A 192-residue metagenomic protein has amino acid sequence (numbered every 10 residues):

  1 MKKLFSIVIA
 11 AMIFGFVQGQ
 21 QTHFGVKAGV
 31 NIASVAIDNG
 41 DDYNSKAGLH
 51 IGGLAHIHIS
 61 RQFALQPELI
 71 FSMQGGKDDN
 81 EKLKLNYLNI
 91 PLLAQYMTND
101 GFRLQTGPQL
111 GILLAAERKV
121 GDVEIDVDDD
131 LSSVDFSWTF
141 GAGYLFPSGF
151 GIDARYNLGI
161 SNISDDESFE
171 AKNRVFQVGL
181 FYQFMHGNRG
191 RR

Functional and structural regions predicted by a protein language model:
M1-K27, L180: Bacterial Sec-dependent N-terminal signal peptides
Q20-T22, Y43-L49, K84-L88, V134-W138 (+1 more regions): Residues that define the transmembrane beta-barrel architecture of outer-membrane proteins
T22, Q62-L65, G101-L104, S148-A154 (+1 more regions): Repeated loop/turn-to-beta-strand initiation elements of outer-membrane beta-barrel proteins
V26-A28, P67, L92, T106 (+3 more regions): Membrane-embedded beta-strand positions of outer-membrane beta-barrel proteins
V30-S34, F71-G75, L110-L114, Y156-I160 (+1 more regions): Transmembrane beta-strands of outer-membrane beta-barrel pores
N31, Y144-F150, L158, K172-R192: Outer-membrane beta-barrel "beta-signal"
A36-D42, K77-L83, A116-E124, S164-F169: Outer-membrane beta-barrel translocator domains and adjoining extracellular loop/strand segments of Gram-negative
H56-H58, Q95-M97, G101, G143-P147 (+1 more regions): Structural signature of outer-membrane beta-barrel channels/translocons
